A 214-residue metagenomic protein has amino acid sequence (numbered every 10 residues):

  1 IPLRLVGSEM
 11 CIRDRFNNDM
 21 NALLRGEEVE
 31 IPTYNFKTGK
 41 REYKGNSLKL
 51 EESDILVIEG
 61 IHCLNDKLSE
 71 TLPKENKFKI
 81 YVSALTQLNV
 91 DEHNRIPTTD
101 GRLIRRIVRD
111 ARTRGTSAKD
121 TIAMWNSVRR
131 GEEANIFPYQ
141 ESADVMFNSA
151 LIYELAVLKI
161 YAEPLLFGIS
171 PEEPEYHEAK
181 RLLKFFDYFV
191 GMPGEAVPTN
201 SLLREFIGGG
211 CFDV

Functional and structural regions predicted by a protein language model:
I1, E30-P32, E154: Glycine-rich, flexible loop/turn motifs
I1-G7, C11-I12: Single conserved hydrophobic/aromatic residue that forms the stacking wall/gate of nucleotide- or nucleobase-binding
R4, D19-E27, L85-H93: Short N-terminal helix-initiation segments at or just after the protein's N-terminus
G7-E9, N17-G39, T99-T121: Switch- and interface-adjacent substructures of P-loop NTPase systems
R15-N76, W125-Y139: Glycine-rich phosphate-binding loop used to anchor ATP phosphates in small-molecule kinases, encompassing both
C63-V214: Conserved NTP phosphate-binding and transfer environment spanning the P-loop NTPase/kinase superfamily
